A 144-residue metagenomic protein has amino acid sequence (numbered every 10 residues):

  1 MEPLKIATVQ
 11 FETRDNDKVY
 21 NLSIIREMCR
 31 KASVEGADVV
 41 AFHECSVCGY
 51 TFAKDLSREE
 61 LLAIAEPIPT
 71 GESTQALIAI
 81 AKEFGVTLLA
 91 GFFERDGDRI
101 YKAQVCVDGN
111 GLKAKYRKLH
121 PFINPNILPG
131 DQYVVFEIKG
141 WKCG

Functional and structural regions predicted by a protein language model:
E2-T8: Extreme N-terminal starter segment of soluble prokaryotic enzymes
V9-N16, S57-A65, G140-C143: Short, basic, glycine/proline-bearing loop/turn elements
Q10-C29: N-terminal phosphate-binding loop and adjacent alpha-helix
Q10-E12, H43, T51, R117: Residue-level recognition of beta-strand->loop/alpha-helix junctions
K18, R30-G109: Cys-nucleophile CN-hydrolase/nitrilase-fold catalytic domain and related Cys-dependent amidase chemistry that acts on
N21-L22, T70, N126: A conditional alpha-helix N-cap/helix-loop micro-motif detector
E66, A79, R95-G144: Active-site catalytic loop in hydrolytic enzyme cores
